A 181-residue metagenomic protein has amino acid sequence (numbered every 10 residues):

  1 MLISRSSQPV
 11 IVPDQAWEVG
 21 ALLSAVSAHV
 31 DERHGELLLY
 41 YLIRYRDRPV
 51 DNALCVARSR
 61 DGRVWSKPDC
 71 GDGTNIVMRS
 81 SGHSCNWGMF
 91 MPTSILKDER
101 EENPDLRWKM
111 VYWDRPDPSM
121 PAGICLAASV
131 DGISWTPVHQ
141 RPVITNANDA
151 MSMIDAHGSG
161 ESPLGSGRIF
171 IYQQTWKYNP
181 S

Functional and structural regions predicted by a protein language model:
M1-S181: Beta-rich carbohydrate-recognition and catalytic domains
